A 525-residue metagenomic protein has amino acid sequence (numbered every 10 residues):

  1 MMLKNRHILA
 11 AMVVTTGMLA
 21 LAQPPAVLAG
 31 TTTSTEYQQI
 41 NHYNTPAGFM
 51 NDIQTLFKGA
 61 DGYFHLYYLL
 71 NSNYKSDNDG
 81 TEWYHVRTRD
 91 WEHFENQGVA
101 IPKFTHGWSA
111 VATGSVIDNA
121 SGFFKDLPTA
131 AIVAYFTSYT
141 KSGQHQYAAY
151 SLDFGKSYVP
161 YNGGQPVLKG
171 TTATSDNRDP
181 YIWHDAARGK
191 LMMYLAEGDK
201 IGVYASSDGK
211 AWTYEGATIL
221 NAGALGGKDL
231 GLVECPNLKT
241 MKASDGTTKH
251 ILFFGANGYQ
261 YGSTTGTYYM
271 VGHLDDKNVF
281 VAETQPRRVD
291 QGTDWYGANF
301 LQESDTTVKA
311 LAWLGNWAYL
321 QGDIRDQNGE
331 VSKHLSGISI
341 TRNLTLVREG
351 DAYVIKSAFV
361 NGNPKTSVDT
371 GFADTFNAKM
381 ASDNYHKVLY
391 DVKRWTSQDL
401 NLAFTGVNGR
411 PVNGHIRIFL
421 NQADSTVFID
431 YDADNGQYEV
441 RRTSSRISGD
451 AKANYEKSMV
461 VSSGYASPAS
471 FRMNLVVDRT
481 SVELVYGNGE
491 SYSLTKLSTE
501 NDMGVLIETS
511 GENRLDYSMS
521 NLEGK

Functional and structural regions predicted by a protein language model:
M2-A10: Bacterial N-terminal signal peptides that target proteins for export
A11-A20: Bacterial N-terminal signal peptides
L19-T32: Sec-dependent signal peptide cleavage junction
G30-D179, H184-D229, K242-Q291, L314-A373 (+2 more regions): Beta-rich carbohydrate-recognition and catalytic domains
G114, P236, W295-A298: Repeated scaffold domains used in trafficking and secretory/extracellular systems, primarily beta-propellers
G231-C235: Glycine- and acidic/polar-rich repeat regions and solenoidal domains
D245, D275-Q285, V289-T293, Q302-K525: Beta-rich accessory regions
